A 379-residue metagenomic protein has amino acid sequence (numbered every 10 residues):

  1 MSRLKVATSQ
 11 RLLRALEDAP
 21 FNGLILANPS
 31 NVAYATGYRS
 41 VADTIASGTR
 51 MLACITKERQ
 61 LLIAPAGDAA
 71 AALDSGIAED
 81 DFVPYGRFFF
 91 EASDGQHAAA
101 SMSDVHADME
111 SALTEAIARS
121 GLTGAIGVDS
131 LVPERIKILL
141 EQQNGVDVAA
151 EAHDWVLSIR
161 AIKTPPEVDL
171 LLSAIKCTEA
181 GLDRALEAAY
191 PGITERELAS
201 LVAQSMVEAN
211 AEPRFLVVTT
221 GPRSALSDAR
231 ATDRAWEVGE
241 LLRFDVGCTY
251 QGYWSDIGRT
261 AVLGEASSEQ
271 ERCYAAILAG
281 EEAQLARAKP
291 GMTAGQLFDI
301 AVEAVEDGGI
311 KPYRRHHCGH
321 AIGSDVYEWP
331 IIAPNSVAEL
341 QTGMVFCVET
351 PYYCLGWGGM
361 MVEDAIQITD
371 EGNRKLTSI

Functional and structural regions predicted by a protein language model:
M1-I379: Active-site neighborhoods and metal-handling regions in enzymes and metal-associated proteins
